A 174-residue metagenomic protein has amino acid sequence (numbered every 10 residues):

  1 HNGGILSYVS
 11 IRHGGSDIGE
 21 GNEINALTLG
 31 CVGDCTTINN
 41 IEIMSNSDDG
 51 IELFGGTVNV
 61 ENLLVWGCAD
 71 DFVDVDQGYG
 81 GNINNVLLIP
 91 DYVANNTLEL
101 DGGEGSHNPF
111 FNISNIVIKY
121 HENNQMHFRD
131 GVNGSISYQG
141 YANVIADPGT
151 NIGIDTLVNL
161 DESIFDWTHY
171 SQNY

Functional and structural regions predicted by a protein language model:
H1-Y174: Extracellular beta-rich repeat passengers
